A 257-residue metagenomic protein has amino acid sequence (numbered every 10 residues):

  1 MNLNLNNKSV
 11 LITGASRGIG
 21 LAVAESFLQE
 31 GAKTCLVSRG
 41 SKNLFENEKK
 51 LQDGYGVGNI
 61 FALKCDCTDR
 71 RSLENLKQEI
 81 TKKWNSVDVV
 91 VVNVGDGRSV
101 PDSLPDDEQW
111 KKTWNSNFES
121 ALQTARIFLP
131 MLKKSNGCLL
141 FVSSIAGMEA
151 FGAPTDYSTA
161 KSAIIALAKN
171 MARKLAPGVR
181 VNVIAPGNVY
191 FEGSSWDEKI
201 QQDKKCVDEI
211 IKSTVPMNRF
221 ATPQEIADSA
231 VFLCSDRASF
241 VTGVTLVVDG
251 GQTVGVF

Functional and structural regions predicted by a protein language model:
S9, S16-G18: Conserved glycine-rich cofactor-binding loop
E30-N47: Conserved glycine-rich Rossmann-like NAD(P)H-binding loop of the short-chain dehydrogenase/reductase
P101-W114, I211: Substrate-binding pocket helix/loop in short-chain dehydrogenase/reductase
A125, A160, A168: Active-site helix of classical SDR
P130, A172-P177, S239: Alpha-helical segment proximal to the catalytic Tyr-Lys
S144: Residue(s) in the substrate-gating loop at a strand-loop-helix junction that position the organic substrate next
E149, A230-V231, T242-F257: Short C-terminal tail/terminal secondary-structure segment of NAD(P)H-dependent dehydrogenase/reductase domains
